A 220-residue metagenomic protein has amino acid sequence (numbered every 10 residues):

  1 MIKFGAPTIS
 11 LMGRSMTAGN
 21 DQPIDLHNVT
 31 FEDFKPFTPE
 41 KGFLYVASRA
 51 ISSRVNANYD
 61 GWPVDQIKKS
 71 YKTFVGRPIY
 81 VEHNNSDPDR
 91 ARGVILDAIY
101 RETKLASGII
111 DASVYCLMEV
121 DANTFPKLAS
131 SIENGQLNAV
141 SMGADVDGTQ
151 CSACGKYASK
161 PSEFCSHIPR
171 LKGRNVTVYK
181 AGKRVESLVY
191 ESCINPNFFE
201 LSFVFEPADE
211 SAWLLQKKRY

Functional and structural regions predicted by a protein language model:
M1-Y220: Signature of dsDNA virion morphogenesis modules
